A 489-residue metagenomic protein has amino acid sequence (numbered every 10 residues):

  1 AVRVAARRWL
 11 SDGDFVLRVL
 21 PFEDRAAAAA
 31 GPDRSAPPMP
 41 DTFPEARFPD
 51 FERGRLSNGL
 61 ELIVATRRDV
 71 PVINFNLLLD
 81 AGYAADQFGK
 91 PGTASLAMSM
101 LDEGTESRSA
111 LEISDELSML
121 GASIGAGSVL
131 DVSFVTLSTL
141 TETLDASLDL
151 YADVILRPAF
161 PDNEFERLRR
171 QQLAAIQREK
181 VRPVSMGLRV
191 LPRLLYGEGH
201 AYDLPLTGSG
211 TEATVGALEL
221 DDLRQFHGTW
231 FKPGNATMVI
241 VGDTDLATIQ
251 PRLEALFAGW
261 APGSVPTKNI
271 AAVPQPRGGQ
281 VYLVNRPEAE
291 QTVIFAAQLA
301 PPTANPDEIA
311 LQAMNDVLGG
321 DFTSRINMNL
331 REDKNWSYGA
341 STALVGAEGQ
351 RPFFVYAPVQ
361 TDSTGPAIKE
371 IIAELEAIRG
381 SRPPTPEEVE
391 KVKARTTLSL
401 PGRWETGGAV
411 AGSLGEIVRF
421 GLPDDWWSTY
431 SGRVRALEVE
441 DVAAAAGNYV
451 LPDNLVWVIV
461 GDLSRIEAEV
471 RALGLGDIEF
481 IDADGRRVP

Functional and structural regions predicted by a protein language model:
A1, V16-L20, I63-A65, D69-R157 (+10 more regions): M16 family metallopeptidases and their MPP-like homologs
A1-S35, N163, R170: Non-catalytic accessory/assembly modules
V2-R3, L60-L62, D222-R224, T267 (+3 more regions): Glycine-rich, charged/polar anion/phosphate-binding loops that engage phosphate groups from diverse ligands
R7-R8, F51-L56, V439-E440: Proteostasis/folding factors centered on peptidyl-prolyl cis-trans isomerases
G13-V16, V184, L220-L256, D453-V456 (+1 more regions): Non-catalytic, conformational "gating/processing" segments within enzyme and secreted inhibitor domains
L20-A46, H200-Y202, T237-P302, I459-P489: An aromatic/glycine/proline-enriched structural segment found at the starts of mature extracellular/organellar domains
T42-A46, E52-P71, F75-L79, Q177 (+2 more regions): His/Glu-based metal-binding/catalytic segments typifying zinc-dependent metallopeptidases
V215-L218, L223, A436: Alpha-helical scaffold elements lining the catalytic groove of polysaccharide deacetylases
